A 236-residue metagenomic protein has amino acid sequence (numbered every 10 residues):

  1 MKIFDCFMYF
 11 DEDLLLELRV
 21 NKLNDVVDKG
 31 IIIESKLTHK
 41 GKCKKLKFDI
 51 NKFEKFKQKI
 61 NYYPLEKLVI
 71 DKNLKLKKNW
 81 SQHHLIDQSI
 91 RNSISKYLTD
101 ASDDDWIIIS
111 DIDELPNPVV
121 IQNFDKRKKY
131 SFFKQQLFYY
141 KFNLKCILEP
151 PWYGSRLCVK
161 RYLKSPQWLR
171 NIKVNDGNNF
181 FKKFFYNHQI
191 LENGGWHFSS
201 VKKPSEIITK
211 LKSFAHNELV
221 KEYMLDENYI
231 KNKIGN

Functional and structural regions predicted by a protein language model:
M1-D25: N-proximal low-complexity "stem/linker" segments adjacent to membrane-targeting elements
I3, L23-T38, K57-N61: Short loop->beta transition adjacent to catalytic acidic/histidine clusters or analogous donor-positioning motifs
D5-D11, I33-E34, I109-I112, F133-Q136: Short His-Asn-centered micro-motif
V27, K57, D104, R127-K128: Short, well-ordered alpha-helix to beta-strand connector turns
I31-I33, N61-Y63, I108, S131 (+2 more regions): Hydrophobic/aromatic beta-strand patches that form the interior of the parallel beta-sheet core in alpha/beta enzyme
L37-I109, P118-V119: Active-site-proximal specificity loops/subdomain of glycosyltransferases
E114-L225: Conserved catalytic core of nucleotide-sugar-dependent glycosyltransferases
D226-N236: Charged phosphate-binding loop/patch that engages nucleotide di/tri-phosphates or the phosphate backbone of nucleic
